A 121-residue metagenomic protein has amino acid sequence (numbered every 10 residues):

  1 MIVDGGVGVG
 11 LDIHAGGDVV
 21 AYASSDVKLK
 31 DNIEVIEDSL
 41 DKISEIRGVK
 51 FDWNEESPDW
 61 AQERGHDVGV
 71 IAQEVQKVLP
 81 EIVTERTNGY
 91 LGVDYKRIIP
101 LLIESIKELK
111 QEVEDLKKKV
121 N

Functional and structural regions predicted by a protein language model:
M1-G10: Surface-exposed receptor/substrate recognition regions of extracellular proteins
L11-Y95, L109-N121: C-terminal intramolecular chaperone/autoprocessing and neck/assembly modules of extracellular spikes and adhesins
